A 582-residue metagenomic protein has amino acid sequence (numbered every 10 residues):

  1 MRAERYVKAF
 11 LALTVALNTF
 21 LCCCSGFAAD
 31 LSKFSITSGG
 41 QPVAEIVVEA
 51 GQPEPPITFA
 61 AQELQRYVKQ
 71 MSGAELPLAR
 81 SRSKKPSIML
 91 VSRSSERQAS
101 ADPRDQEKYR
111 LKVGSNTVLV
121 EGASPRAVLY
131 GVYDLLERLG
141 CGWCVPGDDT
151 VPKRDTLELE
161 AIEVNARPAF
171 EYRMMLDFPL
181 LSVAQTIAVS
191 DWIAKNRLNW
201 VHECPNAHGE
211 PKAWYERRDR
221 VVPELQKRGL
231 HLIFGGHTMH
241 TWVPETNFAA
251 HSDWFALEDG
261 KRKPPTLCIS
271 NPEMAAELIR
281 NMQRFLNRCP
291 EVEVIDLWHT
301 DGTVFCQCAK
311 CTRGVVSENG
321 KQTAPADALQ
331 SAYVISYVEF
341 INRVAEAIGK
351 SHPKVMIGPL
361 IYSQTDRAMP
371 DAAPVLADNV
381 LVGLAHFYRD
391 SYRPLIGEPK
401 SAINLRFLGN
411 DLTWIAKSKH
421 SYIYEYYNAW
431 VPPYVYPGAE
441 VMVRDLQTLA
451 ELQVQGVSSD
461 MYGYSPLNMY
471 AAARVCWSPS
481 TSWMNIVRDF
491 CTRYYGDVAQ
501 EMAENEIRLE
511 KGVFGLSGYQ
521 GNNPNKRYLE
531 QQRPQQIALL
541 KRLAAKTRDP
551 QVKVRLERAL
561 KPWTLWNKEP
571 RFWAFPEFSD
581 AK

Functional and structural regions predicted by a protein language model:
M1-T19: Bacterial N-terminal signal peptides that target proteins for export
A16-L21, G26-K112, T150-A166: Acidic, contiguous N-terminal accessory segments
L31-S32, A188, E216-R220, Q364-A372 (+2 more regions): Alpha-helical scaffolding within the catalytic cores of extracellular/periplasmic polymer-degrading hydrolases
P55, A60-E63, Y67, D102-Y337 (+3 more regions): Feature activates predominantly on carbohydrate-active enzymes
G235-H237, I341-A368, S421-W430, S459-D460: Aromatic-lined carbohydrate-recognition surfaces of secreted/lumenal glycan-active proteins
R284, S401-V498: Structured mid-domain segments that build the active-site/substrate or prosthetic-cofactor binding neighborhood
I357-S391, P433-V441, L467-M469: Substrate-binding cleft/loops of secretory-pathway carbohydrate-active enzymes
D371, Q453, V475-K582: Catalytic domains of carbohydrate-active enzymes that cleave complex glycans
